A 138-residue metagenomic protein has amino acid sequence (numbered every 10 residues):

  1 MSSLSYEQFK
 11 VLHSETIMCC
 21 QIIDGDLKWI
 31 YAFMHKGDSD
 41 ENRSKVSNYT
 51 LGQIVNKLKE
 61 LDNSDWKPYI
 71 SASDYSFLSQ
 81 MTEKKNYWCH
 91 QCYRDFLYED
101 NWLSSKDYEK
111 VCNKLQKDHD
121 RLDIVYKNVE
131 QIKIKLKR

Functional and structural regions predicted by a protein language model:
M1-K57, A72, S79, H90 (+2 more regions): Amphipathic alpha-helical interface elements
M1-L4, G52, K59-D62, F96-E99 (+1 more regions): Membrane-targeting and insertion segments and their boundary/processing signals
L4-Q8, W66, K110: Short amphipathic alpha-helical segments at helix-loop
K36, S64-K67, Q91-R94, Y98: General structural signal for alpha-helix termini and helix-helix connectors
V55, N63-D65, K85: Short linear motifs at secondary-structure transitions and domain/linker junctions
E60-Y75: Short, solvent-exposed, charged loop/turn and helix-capping segments that join or cap alpha-helices on peripheral
D74-N128: Charge-enriched, short contiguous segments at helix-coil
